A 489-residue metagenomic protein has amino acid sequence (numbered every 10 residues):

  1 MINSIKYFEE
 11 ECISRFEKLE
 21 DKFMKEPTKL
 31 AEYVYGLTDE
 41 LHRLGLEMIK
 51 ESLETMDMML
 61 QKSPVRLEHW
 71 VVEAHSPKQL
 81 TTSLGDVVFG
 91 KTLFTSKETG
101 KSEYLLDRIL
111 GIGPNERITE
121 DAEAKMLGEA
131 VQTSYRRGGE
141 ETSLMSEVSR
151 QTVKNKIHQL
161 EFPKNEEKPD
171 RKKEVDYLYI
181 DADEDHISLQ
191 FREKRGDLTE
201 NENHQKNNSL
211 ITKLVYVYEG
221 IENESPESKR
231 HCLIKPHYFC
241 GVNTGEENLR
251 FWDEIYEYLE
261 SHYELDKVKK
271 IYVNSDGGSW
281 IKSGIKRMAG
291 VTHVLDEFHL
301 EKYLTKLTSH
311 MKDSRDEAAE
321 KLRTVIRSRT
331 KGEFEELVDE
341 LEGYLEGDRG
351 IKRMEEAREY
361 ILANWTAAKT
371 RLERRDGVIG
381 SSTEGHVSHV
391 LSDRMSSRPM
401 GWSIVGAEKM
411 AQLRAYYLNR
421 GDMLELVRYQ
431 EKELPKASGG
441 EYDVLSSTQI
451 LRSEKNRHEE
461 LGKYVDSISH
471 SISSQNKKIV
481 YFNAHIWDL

Functional and structural regions predicted by a protein language model:
M1-E51, F94-L489: Catalytic center-proximal scaffold of phosphoryl-transfer enzymes
H42-H69: N-terminal accessory alpha/beta regions
Q61-L80, A368, R374: Short acidic, Pro/Gly- and aromatic-enriched capping/linker segments at domain boundaries
W70, H75-K78, T82-I112: Cys/His-rich short segments
